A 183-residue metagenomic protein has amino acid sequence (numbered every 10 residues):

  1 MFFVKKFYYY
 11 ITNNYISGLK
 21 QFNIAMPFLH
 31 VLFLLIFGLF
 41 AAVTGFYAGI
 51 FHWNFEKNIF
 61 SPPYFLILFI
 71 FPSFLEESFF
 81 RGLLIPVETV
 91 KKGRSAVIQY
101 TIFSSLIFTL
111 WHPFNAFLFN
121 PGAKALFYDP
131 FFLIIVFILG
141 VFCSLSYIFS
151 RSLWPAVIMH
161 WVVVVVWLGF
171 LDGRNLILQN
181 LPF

Functional and structural regions predicted by a protein language model:
F2-A41, N58-F65, T89-F103, D129: Interfacial transmembrane-helix boundary/kink motif in multi-pass membrane proteins
A42-F46, Y64-F183: Transmembrane helix-loop-helix hairpins at the membrane interface of multi-pass integral membrane proteins
F46-F55: Short, hydrophobic transmembrane alpha-helix segments
